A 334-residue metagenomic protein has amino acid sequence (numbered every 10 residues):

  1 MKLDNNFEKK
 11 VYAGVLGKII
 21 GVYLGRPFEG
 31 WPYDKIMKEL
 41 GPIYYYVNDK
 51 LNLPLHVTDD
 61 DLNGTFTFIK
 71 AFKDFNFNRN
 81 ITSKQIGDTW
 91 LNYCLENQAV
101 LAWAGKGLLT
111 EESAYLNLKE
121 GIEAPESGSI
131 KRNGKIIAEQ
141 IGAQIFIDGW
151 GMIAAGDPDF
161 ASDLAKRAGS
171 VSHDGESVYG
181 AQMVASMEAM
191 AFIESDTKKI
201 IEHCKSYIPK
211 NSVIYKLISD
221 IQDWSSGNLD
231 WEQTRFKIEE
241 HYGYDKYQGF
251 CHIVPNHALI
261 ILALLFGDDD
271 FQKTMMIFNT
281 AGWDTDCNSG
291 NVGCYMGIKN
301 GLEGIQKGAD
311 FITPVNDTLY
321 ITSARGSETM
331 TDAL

Functional and structural regions predicted by a protein language model:
M1-L334: Structured, active/binding-site neighborhoods that engage oxygen-rich ligands
